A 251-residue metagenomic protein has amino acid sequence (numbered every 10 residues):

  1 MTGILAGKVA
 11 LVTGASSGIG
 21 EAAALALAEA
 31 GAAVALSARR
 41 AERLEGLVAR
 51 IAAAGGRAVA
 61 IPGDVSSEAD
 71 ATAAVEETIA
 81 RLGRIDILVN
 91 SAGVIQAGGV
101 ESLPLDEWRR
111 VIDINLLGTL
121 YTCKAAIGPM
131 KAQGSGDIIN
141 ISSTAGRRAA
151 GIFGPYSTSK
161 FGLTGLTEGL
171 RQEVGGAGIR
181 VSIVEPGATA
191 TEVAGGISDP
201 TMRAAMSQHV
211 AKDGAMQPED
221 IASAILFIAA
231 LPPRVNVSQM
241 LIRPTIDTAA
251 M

Functional and structural regions predicted by a protein language model:
V9, S16-S17: Conserved glycine-rich cofactor-binding loop
A32-L47: Conserved glycine-rich Rossmann-like NAD(P)H-binding loop of the short-chain dehydrogenase/reductase
A41-E42, P62-A74, L105: The beta1-alpha1 cofactor-binding region of Rossmann-like NAD(H)/NADP(H)-dependent oxidoreductases
G99-V100, E107-I112: Substrate-binding pocket helix/loop in short-chain dehydrogenase/reductase
C123, S159: Active-site helix of classical SDR
S143: Residue(s) in the substrate-gating loop at a strand-loop-helix junction that position the organic substrate next
I179, I183-V184, R203-T248: C-terminal helical subdomain
